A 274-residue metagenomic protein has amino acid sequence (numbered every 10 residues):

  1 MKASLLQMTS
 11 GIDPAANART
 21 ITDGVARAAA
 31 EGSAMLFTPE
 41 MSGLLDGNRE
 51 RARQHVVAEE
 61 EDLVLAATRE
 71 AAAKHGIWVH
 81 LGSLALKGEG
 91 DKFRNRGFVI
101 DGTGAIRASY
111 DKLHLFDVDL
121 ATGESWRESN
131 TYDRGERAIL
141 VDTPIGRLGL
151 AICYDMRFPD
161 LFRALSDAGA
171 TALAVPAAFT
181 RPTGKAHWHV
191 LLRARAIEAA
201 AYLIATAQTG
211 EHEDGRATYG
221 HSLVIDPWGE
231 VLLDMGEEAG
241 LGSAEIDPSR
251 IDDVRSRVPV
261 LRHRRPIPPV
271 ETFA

Functional and structural regions predicted by a protein language model:
M1-S4: Extreme N-terminal starter segment of soluble prokaryotic enzymes
Q7-P14: Short polar catalytic/cofactor-binding loops
P14, T22-T103, S109, T180-R195 (+1 more regions): Cys-nucleophile CN-hydrolase/nitrilase-fold catalytic domain and related Cys-dependent amidase chemistry that acts on
E60-H80, R147, M156-G242: CN hydrolase (nitrilase-like) catalytic-core segments centered on the catalytic cysteine and neighboring Lys/Glu
L81-S83, R96-V99, I139-V141, S222-V224 (+1 more regions): Short beta-strand scaffold segments in enzyme catalytic cores
G88-A168, R181-V190, R257-V260: Active-site catalytic loop in hydrolytic enzyme cores
K112-F116, E237-L241, I246: A short acidic/small-residue loop/turn micro-motif
S249-A274: A short C-terminal boundary segment appended to hydrolase-like catalytic domains
